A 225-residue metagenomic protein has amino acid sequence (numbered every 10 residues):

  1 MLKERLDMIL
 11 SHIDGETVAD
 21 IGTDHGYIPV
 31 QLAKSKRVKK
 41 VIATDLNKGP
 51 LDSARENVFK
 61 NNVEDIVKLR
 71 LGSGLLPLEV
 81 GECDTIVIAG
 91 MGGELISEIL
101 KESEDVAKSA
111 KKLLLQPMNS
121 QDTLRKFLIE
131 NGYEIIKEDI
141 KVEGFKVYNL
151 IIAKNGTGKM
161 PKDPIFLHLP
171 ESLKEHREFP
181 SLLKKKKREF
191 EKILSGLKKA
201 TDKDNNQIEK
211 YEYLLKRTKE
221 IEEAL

Functional and structural regions predicted by a protein language model:
M1-E16: Conserved alpha-helix/loop element of class I SAM-dependent methyltransferases that forms part of the SAM/SAH-binding
L2-E4, E94-L225: Class I S-adenosyl-L-methionine
G15-D24: Conserved class I S-adenosyl-L-methionine
G26, V30: Glycine-rich SAM-binding Motif I of class I
K40-D45: Conserved SAM-binding motif I beta-strand of class I
G49: Conserved Rossmann-like nucleotide-cofactor binding loop
D52-G81: S-adenosyl-L-methionine
E82-G90: Short SAM/SAH-binding signature in class I
